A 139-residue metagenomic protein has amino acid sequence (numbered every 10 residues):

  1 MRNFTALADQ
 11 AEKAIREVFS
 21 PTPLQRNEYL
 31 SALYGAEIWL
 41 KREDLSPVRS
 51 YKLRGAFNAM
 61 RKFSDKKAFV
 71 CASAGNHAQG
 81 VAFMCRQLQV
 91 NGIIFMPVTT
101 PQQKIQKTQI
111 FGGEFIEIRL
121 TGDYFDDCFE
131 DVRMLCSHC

Functional and structural regions predicted by a protein language model:
M1-C139: PLP-dependent amino-acid enzyme catalytic core
